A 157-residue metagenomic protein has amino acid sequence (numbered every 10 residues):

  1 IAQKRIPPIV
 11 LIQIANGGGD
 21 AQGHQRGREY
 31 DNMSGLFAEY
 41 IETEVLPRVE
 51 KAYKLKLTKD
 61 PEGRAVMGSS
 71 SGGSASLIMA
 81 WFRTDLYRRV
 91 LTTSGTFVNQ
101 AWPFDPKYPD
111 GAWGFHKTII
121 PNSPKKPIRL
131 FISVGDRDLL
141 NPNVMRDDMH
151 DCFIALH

Functional and structural regions predicted by a protein language model:
I1-H157: Non-catalytic cap/lid and distal C-terminal segments of serine-dependent acyl enzymes
